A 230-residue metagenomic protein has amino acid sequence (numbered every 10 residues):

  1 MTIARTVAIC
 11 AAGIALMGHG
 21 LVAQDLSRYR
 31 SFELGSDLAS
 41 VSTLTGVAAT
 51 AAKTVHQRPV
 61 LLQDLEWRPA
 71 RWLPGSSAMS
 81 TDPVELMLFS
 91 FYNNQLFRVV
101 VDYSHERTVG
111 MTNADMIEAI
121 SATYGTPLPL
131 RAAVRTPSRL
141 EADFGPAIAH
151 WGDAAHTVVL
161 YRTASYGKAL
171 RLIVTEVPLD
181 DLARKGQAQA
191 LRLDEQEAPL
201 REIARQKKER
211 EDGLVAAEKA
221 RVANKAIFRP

Functional and structural regions predicted by a protein language model:
M1-T6: Positively charged n-region of N-terminal signal peptides that target proteins for export
V7-G18: Bacterial N-terminal signal peptides
A8-I9, Q24-L26, L88: Short, functionally important structural connectors and interaction interfaces within domains
M17-D25: Bacterial Sec-dependent signal peptides at the C-terminal "C-region" and cleavage site
H19, P74-S77, T136-S138: Intrinsically disordered, low-complexity segments enriched in polar/charged residues with Gly/Pro, especially when
Q24-L61, V100-P230: Non-cytosolic coordination micro-motifs
Q63-M111: Mid-chain, structured segments of secreted extracytoplasmic proteins
